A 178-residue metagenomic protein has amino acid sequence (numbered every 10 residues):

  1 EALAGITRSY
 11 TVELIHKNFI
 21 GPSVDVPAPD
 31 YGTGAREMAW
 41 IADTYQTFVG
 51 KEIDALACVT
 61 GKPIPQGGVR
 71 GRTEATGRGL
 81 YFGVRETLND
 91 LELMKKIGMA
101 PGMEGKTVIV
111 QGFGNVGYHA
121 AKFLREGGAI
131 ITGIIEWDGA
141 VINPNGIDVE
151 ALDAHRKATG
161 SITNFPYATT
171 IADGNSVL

Functional and structural regions predicted by a protein language model:
E1-E104: Glycine/serine-rich phosphate-binding loop and adjoining beta1-alpha1 elements at the start of nucleotide-handling
G67-L178: Glycine-rich phosphate/diphosphate-binding loop of Rossmann-like nucleotide-binding domains
